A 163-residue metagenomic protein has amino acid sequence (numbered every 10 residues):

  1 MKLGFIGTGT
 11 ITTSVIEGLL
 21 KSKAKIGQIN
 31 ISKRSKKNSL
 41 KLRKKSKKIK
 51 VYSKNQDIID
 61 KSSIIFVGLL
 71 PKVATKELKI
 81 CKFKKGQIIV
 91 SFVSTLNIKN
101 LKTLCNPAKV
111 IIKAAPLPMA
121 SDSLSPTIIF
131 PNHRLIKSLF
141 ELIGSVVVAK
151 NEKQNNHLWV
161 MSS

Functional and structural regions predicted by a protein language model:
M1, G27, I49-K50, Q87-I88 (+2 more regions): A structural micro-motif
M1-S53, D57, K61, L124: NAD(P)+-binding Rossmann beta1-loop-alpha1 motif at the extreme N-terminus of oxidoreductases
T10, K37-N38, K72-V73, L96 (+2 more regions): Short alpha-helical
I16-E17, T75, K102, K137: Predominant activation on well-ordered alpha-helical scaffold segments within soluble catalytic domains
G18, K41, K76, I80 (+1 more regions): Solvent-exposed, charged/polar functional surfaces in cytosolic regulatory/catalytic domains
N38, S46, K54-I129: Rossmann-like NAD(P)(H) cofactor-binding subdomain of soluble oxidoreductases
N100-V110, S125-W159: Internal alpha-helical scaffold of NAD(P)-dependent oxidoreductase catalytic cores
M161-S163: Glycine-rich phosphate/pyrophosphate-binding loop and the adjoining helix
